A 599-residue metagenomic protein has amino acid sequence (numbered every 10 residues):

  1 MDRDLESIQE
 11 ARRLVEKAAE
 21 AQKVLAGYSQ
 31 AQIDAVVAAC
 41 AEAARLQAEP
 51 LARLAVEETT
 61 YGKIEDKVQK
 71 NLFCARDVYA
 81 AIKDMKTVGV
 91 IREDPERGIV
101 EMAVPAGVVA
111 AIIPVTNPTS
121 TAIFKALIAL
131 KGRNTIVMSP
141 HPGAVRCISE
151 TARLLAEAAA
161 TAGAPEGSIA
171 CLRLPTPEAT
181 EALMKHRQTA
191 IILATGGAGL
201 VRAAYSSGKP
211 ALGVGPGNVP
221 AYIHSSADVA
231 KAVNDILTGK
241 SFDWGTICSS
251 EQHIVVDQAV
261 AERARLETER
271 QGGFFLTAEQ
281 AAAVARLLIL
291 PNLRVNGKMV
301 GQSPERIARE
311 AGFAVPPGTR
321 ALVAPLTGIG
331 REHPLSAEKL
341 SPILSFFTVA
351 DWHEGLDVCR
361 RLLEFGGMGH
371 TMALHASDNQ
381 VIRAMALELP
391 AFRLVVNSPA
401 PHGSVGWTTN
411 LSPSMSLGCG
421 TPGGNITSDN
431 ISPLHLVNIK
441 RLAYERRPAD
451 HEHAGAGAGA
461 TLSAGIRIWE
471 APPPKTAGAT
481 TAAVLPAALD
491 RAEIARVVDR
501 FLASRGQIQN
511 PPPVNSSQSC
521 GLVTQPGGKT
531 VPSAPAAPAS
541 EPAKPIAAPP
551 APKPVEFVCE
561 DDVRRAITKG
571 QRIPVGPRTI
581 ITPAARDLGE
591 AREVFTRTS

Functional and structural regions predicted by a protein language model:
M1-I99, I128, R270: N-terminal Rossmann-like NAD(P)+-binding subdomain of aldehyde/semialdehyde dehydrogenases
L5-I8, V201-G330: ALDH superfamily catalytic-core signature
L14-E16, G213-G215, W244-C248, H333-L340 (+1 more regions): Short, flexible turn/loop "capping" segments at secondary-structure junctions
G27-A31, P165-S168, W244-I247, F274-A285 (+5 more regions): Flexible, glycine/charged-enriched surface loops at secondary-structure junctions
V90-K231: Rossmann-like NAD(P) dinucleotide-binding subdomain of oxidoreductase/dehydrogenase enzymes
F313-L489, E493, G527: Conserved C-terminal structural/oligomerization subdomain of aldehyde/semialdehyde dehydrogenase
L442, R447-S599: Short amphipathic alpha-helical interaction/tethering modules
